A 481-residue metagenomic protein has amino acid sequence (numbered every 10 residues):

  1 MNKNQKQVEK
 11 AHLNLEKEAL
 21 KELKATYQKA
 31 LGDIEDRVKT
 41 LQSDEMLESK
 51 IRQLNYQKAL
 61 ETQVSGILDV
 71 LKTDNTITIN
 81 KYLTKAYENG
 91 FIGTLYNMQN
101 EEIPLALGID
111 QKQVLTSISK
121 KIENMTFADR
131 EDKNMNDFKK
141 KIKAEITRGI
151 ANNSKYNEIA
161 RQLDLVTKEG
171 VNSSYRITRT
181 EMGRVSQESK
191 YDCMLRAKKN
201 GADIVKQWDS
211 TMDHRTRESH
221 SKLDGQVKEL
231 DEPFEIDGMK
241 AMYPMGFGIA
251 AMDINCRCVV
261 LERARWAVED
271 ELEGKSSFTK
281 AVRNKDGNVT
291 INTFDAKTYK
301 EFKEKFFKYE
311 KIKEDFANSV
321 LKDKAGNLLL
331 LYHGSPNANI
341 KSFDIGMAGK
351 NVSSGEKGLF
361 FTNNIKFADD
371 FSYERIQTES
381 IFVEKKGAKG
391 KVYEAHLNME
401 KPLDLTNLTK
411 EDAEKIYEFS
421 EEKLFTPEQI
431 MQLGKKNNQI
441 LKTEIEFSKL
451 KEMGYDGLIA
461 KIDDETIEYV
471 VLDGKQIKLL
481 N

Functional and structural regions predicted by a protein language model:
M1-K168, A264-F307: N-terminal leader/targeting and assembly helices and adjacent pre-domain segments
T76-L83, C193-N200, L321: Short, glycine/acidic-rich hinge or "gate" loops at secondary-structure transitions that mediate conformational
I118-M125, R184, H214, Q226 (+6 more regions): Short loop/turn segments at secondary-structure transitions that flank enzyme active sites
L163-T167, M182, S372, G434: A general structural motif at alpha-helix termini
E169, S173-K275: Acidic, glycine-rich two-metal-ion catalytic cores of nucleic acid-processing enzymes
L223, L272-N284, L408-E418: Short intrinsically disordered coil segments
I291, F306-N481: Active-site and NAD+-binding cores of ADP-ribose-processing enzymes
